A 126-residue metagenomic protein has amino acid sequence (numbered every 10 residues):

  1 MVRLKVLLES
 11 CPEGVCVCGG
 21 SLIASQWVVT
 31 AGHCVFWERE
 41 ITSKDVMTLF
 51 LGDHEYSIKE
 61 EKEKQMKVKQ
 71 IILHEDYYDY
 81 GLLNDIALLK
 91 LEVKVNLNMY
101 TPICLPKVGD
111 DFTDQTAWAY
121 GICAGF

Functional and structural regions predicted by a protein language model:
M1, L8-S25, G81: A conserved glycine-rich beta-strand in the N-terminal activation segment of trypsin-fold
V2, G20, Q26, T30 (+5 more regions): Terminal peptide-recognition signature
L4-L7, V28-A31, V35-D76: Conserved H-D interstitial segment of serine endopeptidase catalytic domains
K5-L7, K90-K94: A structural micro-motif recognizing beta-strand termini and the immediately following turn/loop segments
C11, C16-C18, C34, C104 (+1 more regions): Disulfide-bonded cysteines in secreted/extracellular proteins and peptides
C16-C18, K64-K69, T101: Short beta-strand segments
E38-R39, E60, I72-Y78, K94-F126: Active-site substrate-binding loop(s) of clan PA
D85-A87: Short beta-strand micro-motifs in enzyme catalytic cores
